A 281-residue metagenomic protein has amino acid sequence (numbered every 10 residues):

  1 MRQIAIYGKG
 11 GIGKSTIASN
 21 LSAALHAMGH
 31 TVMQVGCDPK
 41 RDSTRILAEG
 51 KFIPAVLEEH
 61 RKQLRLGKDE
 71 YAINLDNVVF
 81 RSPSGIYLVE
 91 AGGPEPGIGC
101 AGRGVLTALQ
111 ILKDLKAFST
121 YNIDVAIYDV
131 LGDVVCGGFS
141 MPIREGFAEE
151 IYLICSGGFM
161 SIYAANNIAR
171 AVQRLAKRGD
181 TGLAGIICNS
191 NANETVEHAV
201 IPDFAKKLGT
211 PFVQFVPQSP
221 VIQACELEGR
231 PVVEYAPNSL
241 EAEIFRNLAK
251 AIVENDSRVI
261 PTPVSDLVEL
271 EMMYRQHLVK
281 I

Functional and structural regions predicted by a protein language model:
R2-P39: Walker A/P-loop phosphate-binding motif and the immediately C-terminal alpha-helix
G10, V89, A108, D129 (+3 more regions): Residue-level signature of catalytic and energy-coupling elements of molecular machines, predominantly ATP/GTP-dependent
A24-L88: N-terminal phosphate/diphosphate-binding loop that engages ATP/GTP or pyrophosphate donors across diverse enzyme folds
A27, D114-V125, V130-Q218, I222-L227: Conserved catalytic-core segment of NTP-binding enzymes
G93-R103, F159-M160: Flexible beta-alpha connector loops of hexameric P-loop NTPases
E228-E243: C-terminal boundary of histidine-terminating zinc-finger modules
A249-I260: Short, hydrophobic alpha-helical segments
I260-I281: A short, charged, Gly/Pro-tolerant segment at domain boundaries
